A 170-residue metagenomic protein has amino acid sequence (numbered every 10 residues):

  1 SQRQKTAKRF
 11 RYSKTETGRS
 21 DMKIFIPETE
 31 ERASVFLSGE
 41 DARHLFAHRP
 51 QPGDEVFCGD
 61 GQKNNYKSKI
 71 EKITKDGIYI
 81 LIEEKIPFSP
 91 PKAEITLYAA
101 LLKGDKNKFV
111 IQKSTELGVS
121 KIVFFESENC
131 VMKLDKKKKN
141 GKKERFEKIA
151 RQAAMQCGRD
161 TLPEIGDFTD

Functional and structural regions predicted by a protein language model:
Q2-S13: Extreme N-terminal basic, low-complexity initiation segments that serve as generic localization/processing leaders
R3-Q4, G39, K136: Residues at structural and domain junctions
F10-R11, K72, A154, G158: Short intrinsically disordered, low-complexity segments
Y12-F88, K139: N-terminal positively charged helical leader segments and presequences
F88-D170: RNA substrate-binding interface of SAM-dependent RNA methyltransferases
